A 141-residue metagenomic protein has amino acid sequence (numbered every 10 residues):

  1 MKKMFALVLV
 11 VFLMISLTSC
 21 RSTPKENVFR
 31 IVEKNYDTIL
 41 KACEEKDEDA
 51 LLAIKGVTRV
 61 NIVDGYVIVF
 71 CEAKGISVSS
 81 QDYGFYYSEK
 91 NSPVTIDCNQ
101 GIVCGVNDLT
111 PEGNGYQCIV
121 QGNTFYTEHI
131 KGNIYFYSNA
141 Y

Functional and structural regions predicted by a protein language model:
M1-T18: Sec-dependent bacterial lipoprotein signal peptides
K3, V57-V60, T127: Assembly/interface hotspot detector across virion components, adhesins/toxins, and nucleic-acid enzymes
K3-A6, K25, V120: Residue-level detector of functional hotspots within protein domains
T18-S77: N-terminal export/targeting and maturation segments
I62-Y141: Extracytoplasmic electrostatic interaction patches
